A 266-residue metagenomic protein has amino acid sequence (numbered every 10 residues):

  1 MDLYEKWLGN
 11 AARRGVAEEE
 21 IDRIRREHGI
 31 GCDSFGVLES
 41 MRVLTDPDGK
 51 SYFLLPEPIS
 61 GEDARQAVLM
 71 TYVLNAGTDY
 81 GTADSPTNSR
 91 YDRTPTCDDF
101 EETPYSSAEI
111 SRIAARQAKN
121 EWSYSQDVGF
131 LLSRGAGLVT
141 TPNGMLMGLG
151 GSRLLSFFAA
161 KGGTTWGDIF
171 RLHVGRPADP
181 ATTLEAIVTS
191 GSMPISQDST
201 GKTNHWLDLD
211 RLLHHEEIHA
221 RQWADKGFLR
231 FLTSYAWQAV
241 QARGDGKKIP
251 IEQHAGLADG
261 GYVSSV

Functional and structural regions predicted by a protein language model:
M1-G129: N-terminal low-structure segments adjacent to metalloprotease catalytic domains across cellular compartments
D2-A12, A17, I21-R26, L38-R42 (+4 more regions): Post-HEXXH active-site segment of zinc metalloproteases
Y105-I187, G256-L257: Auxiliary, metal-adjacent structural segments of Zn-dependent hydrolase domains
G162-G163, L172-H214: Short pre-active-site segment immediately N-terminal to the catalytic Zn-binding motif
W166, E216, I251: Residues that flank catalytic or metal-binding motifs in active/ligand-binding sites
H214-I218, Q222: Short active-site segment of divalent metal-dependent hydrolases/proteases that encodes the spacing between
L257-V266: Short helix/loop segments within enzyme catalytic domains that coordinate or immediately flank catalytic cofactors
